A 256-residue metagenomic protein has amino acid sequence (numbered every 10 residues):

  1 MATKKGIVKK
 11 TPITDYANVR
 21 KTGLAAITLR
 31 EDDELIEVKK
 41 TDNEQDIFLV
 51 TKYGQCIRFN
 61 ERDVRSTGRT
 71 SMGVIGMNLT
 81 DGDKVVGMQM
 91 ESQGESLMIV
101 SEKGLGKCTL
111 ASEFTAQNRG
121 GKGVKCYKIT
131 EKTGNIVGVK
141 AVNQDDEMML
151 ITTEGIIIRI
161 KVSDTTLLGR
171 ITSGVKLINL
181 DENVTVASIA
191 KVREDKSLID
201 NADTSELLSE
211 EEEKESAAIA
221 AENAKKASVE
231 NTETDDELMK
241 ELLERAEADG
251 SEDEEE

Functional and structural regions predicted by a protein language model:
M1-E256: C-terminal interaction appendages of subunits in large macromolecular complexes
